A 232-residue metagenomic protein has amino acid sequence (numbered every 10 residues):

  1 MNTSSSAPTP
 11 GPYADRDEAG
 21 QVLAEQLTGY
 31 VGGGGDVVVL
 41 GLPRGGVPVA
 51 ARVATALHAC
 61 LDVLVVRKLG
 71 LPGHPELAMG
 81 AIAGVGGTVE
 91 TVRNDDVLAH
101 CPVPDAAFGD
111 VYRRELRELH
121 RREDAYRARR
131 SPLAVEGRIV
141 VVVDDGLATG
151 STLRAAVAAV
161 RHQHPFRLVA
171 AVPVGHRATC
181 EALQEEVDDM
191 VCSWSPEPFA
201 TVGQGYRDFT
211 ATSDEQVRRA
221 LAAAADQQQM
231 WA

Functional and structural regions predicted by a protein language model:
M1-A232: PRPP-associated nucleotide enzymes
